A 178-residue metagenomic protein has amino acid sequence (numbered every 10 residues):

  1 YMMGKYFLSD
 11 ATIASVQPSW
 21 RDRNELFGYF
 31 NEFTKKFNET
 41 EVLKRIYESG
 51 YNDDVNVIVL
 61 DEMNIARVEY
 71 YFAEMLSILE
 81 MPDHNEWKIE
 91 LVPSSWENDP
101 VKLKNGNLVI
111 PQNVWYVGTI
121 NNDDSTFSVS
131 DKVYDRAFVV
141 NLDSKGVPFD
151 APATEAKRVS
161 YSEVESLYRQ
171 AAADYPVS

Functional and structural regions predicted by a protein language model:
Y1-E165: AAA+ P-loop NTPase catalytic core and its hallmark functional loops
S166-Q170: Amphipathic alpha-helical segments of the small helical/lid subdomains adjacent to P-loop NTPase cores
A171-S178: Basic, amphipathic alpha-helical bundle interface domains used for macromolecular binding and assembly
